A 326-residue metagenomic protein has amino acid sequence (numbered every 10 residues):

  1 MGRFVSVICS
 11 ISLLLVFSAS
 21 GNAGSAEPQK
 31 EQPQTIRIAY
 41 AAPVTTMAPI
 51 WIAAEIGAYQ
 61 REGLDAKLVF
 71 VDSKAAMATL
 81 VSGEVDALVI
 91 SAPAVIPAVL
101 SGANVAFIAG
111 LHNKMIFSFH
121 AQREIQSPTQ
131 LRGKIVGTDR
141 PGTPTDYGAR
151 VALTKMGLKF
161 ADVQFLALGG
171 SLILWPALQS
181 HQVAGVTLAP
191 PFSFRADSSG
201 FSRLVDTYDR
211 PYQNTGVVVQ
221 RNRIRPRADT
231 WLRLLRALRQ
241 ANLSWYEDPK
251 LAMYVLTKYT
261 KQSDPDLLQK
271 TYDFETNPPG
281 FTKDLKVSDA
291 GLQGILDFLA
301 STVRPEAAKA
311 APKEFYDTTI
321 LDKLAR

Functional and structural regions predicted by a protein language model:
M1-Q34, R326: Short, low-complexity disordered leader/linker segments with a strong preference for bacterial N-terminal type II
E27-L174, S180, A184-P190, R203-P211: Short, glycine-/small- and polar/acidic-enriched structural segments that line small-molecule recognition paths
Y40, L111-A121, D197-I224, W231 (+3 more regions): Periplasmic-binding protein-like
M47, M77, V81, A92 (+10 more regions): Extracytoplasmic/secreted envelope proteins and their assembly/folding machinery, especially bacterial periplasmic
P93-A94, L166, L172-K261: Pocket-lining segment of extracytoplasmic ligand-binding domains
P144-K159, V163, R239-T271, A311-Y316 (+1 more regions): Ligand-binding clefts/hinges and TM-proximal coupling segments of bilobed small-molecule sensing domains
R227-E306: Secondary-structure end/capping motifs
L296-R326: Conserved C-terminal helix/tail region of periplasmic/extracytoplasmic solute-binding proteins
